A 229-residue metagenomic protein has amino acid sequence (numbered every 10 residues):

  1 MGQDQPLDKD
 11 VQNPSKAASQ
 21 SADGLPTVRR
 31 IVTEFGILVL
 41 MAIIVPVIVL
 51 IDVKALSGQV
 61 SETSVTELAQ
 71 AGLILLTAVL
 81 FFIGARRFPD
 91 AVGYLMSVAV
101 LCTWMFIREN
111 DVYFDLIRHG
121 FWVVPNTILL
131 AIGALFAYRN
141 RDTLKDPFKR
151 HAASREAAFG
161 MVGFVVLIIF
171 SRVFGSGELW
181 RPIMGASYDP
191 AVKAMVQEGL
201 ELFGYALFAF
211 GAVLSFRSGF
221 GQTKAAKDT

Functional and structural regions predicted by a protein language model:
L25-V28, I83-G93, T143-R155: Membrane-interface helix-boundary motifs at transmembrane edges
I31-L38, F88-V100, E156-M161: Membrane-interfacial loop-to-transmembrane alpha-helix junctions, especially the N-terminal start
L40-M41, Q70-I83, N126-R141, G199-L214: Hydrophobic cores of alpha-helical transmembrane segments in multi-pass inner/ER membrane proteins, independent
A42-V49, V100-N110, V166-V173: Aromatic-anchored segments of alpha-helical transmembrane domains
I48-S57, I107-D115, G175-M184: Juxtamembrane "helix-exit" motif on the non-cytosolic side of transmembrane helices
G58-A69, Y188-L202: Short aromatic-rich membrane-water interface segments that cap or initiate transmembrane helices in multi-pass membrane
L76-F82, A131-A152, G163-F174: Alpha-helical transmembrane segments in multipass membrane proteins, preferentially the mid-helix core
A99-A153: Membrane-proximal helix-loop-helix units in multi-pass membrane proteins
